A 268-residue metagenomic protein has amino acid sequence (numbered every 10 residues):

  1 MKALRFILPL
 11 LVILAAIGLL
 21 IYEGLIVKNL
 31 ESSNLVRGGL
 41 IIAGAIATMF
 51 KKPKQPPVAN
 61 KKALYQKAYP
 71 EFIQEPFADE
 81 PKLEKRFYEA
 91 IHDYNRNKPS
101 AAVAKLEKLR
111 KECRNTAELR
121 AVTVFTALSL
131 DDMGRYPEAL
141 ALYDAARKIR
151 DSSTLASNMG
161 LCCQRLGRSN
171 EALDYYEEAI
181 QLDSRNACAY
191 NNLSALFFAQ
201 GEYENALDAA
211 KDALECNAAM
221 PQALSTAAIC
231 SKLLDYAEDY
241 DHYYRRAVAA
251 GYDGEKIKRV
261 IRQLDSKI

Functional and structural regions predicted by a protein language model:
E75-G134, E138, K148: Alpha-helical segment of the N-proximal tetratricopeptide repeat
L83, A117-R120, S153-T154, A187-C188 (+3 more regions): Helix-start (N-cap) detector for alpha-helical repeat units in TPR-like alpha-solenoids, especially tetratricopeptide
E112-N115, K148-I149, L182, C216 (+1 more regions): Structural marker of alpha-solenoid helical repeat scaffolds
